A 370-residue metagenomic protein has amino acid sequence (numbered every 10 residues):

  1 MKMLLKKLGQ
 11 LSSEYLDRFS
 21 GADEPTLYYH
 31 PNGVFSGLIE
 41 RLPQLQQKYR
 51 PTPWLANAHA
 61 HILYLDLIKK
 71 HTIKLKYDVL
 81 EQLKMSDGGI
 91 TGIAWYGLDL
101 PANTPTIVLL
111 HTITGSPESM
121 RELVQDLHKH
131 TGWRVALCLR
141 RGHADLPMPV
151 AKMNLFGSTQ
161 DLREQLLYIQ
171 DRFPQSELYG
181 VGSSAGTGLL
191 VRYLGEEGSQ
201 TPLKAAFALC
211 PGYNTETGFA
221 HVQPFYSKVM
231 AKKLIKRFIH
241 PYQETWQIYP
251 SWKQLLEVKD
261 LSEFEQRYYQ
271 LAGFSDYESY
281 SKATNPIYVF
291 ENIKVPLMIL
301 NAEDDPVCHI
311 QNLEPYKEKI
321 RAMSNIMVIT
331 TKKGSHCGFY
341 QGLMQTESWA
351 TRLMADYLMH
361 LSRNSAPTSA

Functional and structural regions predicted by a protein language model:
K2-Y28, D171-Q175, Y179-A272: Alpha/beta-hydrolase-fold enzymes
W54-D99, Y340-Q341: N-terminal cap/lid segment of alpha/beta-hydrolase-fold proteins
M85, G92, Y96-P149, E164 (+1 more regions): Short, surface-exposed "cap/lid" segments of acyl-processing enzymes
H143-Y179: Catalytic nucleophile-loop/oxyanion-hole region of alpha/beta-hydrolase and closely related hydrolase-like folds
R267-V289: Active-site nucleophile elbow and catalytic-triad environment of alpha/beta-hydrolase enzymes
I293, I299-N301, D305: Short beta-strand/loop motif that positions the catalytic acidic residue of the alpha/beta-hydrolase fold
H309-I326: Conserved loop-alpha-helix segment in the C-terminal half of the alpha/beta-hydrolase fold that carries the catalytic
G334-E347: Catalytic histidine-centered segment of alpha/beta-hydrolase-like enzymes
